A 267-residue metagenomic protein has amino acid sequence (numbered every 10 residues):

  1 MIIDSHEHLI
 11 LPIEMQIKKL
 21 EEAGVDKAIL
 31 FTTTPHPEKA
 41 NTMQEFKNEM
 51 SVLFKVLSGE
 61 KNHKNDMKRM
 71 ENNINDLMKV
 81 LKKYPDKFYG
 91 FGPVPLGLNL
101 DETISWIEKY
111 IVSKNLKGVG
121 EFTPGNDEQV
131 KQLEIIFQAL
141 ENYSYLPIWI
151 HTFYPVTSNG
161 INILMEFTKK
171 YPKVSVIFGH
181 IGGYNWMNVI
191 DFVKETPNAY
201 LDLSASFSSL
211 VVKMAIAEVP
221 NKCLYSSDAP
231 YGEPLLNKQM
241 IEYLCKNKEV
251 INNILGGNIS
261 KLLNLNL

Functional and structural regions predicted by a protein language model:
M1-K131, Q239: Mid-domain alpha/beta scaffold segments of enzyme catalytic cores
M1-S5, M15-K27, F31, N142-S144 (+2 more regions): Mid-to-C-terminal alpha-helical segments outside catalytic/metal-binding sites
H6, L20, L77, Y110 (+7 more regions): Conserved, mostly hydrophobic/aromatic
L9-I10, Y154, G183, Y231: Short active-site segment of divalent metal-dependent hydrolases/proteases that encodes the spacing between
L20, L81-P85, I111, L140-E141 (+4 more regions): N-terminal cationic-hydrophobic initiation segments that often serve targeting/anchoring roles
T32-T33, T123, A205, S227-A229: Short secondary-structure boundary segments
S58-R69, Y154-K170, L265-L267: A short, flexible N-terminal coil/short beta segment enriched in small residues
K117-G118, G125-L224: Catalytic pocket-lining loop regions of alpha/beta-barrel enzymes, especially the amidohydrolase/enolase/GH5 lineages
